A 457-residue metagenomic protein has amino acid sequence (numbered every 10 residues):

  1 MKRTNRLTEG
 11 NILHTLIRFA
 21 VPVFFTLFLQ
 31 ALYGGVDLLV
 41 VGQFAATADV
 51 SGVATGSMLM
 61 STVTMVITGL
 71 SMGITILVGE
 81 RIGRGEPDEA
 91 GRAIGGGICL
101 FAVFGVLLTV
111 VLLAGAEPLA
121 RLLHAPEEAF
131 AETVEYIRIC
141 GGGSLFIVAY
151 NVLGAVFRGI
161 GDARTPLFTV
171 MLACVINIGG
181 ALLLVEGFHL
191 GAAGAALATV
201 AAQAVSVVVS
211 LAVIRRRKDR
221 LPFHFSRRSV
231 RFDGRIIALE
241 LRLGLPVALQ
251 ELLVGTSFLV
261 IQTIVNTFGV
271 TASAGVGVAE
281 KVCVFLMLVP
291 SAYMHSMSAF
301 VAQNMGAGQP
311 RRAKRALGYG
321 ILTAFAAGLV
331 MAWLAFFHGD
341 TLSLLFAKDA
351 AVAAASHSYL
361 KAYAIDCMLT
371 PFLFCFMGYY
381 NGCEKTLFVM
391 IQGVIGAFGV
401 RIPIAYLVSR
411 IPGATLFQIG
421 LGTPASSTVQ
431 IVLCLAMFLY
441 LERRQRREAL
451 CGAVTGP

Functional and structural regions predicted by a protein language model:
M1-A20, V78-L145, I176, G187-L245 (+2 more regions): Short alpha-helical transmembrane segments in multi-pass integral membrane proteins
E9, L13-L32, V36, L59-V66 (+8 more regions): Residue-level signal for short hydrophobic patches within transmembrane helices of multi-pass membrane transporters
R18-D37, I139, A173, A202-S206 (+4 more regions): Transmembrane helical elements of multi-pass membrane transporters/channels
V23, L27, L39, I76 (+16 more regions): Transmembrane alpha-helix boundary and packing residues in multipass membrane permease domains and related
F28, L32-S51, A120-E127, L183-L190 (+4 more regions): Helix-terminus/linker motif at the lipid-water interface of multi-pass membrane proteins
V36, S61, G73, V110 (+16 more regions): Transmembrane alpha-helix boundary/anchor motif
V50-V110, I147-P166, G275-G339, T370-Q392: Small-residue-rich hydrophobic transmembrane alpha-helices
S71, I139-R158, P166-C174, A195-S210 (+5 more regions): Short runs within selected transmembrane alpha-helices of multi-pass transporters and secretion channels
